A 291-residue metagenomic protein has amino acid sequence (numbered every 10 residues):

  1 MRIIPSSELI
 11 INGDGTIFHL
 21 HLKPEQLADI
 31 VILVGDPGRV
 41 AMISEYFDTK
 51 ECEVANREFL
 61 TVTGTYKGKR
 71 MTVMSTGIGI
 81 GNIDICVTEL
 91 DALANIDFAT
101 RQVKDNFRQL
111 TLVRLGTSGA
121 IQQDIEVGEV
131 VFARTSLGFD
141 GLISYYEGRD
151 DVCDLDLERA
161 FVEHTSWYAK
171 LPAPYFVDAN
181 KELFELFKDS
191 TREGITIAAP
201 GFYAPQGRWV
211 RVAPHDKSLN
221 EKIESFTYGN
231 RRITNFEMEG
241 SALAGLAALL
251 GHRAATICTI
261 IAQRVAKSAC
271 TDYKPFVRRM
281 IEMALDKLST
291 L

Functional and structural regions predicted by a protein language model:
M1-Y175: Metabolite-binding pocket within alpha/beta catalytic cores that recognizes anionic/polar moieties
H21-P24, P200-Q206, R278-K287: Intrinsically disordered, low-complexity segments enriched in small residues
L33, V40, T76-I83, V87 (+5 more regions): Generic structural signal for well-ordered, non-membrane alpha-helical segments in soluble metabolic enzymes
G119, S136, I197-A204, A242 (+1 more regions): Glycine-rich beta-alpha junction loops
D156-Y228: Active-site rim beta-loop-alpha module in soluble metabolic enzymes
N220-F226, N230, F236, G240-L246: A short, acidic, amphipathic alpha-helical segment used as a generic capping/interface helix at domain edges
S241-D272: Zn-dependent metallopeptidase/amidohydrolase metal-coordination segment
Q263-L291: His/Asp/Glu-rich mid-to-C-terminal helical/loop segments that flank catalytic regions of hydrolases
